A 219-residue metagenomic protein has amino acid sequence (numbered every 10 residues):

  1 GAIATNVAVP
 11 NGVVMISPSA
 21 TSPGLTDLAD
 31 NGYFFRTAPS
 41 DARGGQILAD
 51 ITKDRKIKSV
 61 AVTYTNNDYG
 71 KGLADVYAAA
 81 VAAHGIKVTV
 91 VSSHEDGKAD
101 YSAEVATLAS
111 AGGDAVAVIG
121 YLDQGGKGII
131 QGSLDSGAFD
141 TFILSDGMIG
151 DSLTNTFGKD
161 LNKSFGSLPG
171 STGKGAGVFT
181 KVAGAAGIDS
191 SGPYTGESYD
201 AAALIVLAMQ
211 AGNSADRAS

Functional and structural regions predicted by a protein language model:
G1-I3, P18-L25, V118-K127, S145-S152 (+2 more regions): Ligand-binding clamshell of periplasmic/extracellular solute-binding protein-like
G1-S17, D27-A29, Q131-T141, K159: Extracytoplasmic "Venus flytrap"/periplasmic binding protein-like
A4, N31-P39, Y64-N67, V91 (+3 more regions): Second-shell loop/turn segments in exported
G12-P18, G85-V90, D140-S145, N162-G166: Short hydrophobic/aromatic-enriched beta-strand-loop microsegments
P23-G24, G32-G137, T172-G177: Extracellular/periplasmic Venus flytrap/periplasmic-binding protein
L48, T52, A201-A208: Buried hydrophobic packing segments
S133-A202, M209-A215: Extracellular/periplasmic periplasmic-binding protein-like sensory domains
R217-S219: Short, well-structured alpha-helical segments that form the helix of a local strand-helix-strand
